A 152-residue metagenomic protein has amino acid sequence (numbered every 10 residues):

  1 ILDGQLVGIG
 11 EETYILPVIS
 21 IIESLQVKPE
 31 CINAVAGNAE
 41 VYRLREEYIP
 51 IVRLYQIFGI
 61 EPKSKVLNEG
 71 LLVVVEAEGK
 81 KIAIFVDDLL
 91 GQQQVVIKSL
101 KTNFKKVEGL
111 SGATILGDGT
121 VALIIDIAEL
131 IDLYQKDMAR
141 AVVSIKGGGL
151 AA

Functional and structural regions predicted by a protein language model:
I1-A152: Glycine/threonine-rich ATP-lid/beta-loop region of ATP-binding domains
